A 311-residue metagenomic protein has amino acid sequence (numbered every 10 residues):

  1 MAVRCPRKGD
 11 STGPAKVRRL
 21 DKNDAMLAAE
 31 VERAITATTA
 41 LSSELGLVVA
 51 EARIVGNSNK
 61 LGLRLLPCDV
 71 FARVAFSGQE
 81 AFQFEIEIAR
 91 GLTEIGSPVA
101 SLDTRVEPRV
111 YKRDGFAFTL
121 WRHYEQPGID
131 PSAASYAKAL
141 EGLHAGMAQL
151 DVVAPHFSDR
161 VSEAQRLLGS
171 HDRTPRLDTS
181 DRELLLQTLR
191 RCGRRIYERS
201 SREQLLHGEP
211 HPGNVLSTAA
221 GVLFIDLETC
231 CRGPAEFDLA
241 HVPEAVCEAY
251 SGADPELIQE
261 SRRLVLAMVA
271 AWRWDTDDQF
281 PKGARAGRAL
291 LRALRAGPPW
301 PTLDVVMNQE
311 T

Functional and structural regions predicted by a protein language model:
G13-V49: Juxta-kinase regulatory segment immediately upstream of eukaryotic protein kinase catalytic domains
V31, I35, R73-D114, Q126-A145: A conserved alpha-helical element in kinase catalytic cores
L45-R64: ATP-binding glycine-rich phosphate-binding loop
F116-D130, R166-T174, A267-K282: A glycine-centered beta->alpha junction motif in the catalytic cores of kinase/phosphotransferase enzymes
E125-E183, E203: A cross-family kinase active-site recognition segment
L205, S217-R262: Active-site Asp-x-Gly
L205-H207, P212: Catalytic-loop of the protein kinase fold
E244, Y250-T311: Helix-rich C-terminal or lid/interface subdomains of diverse kinases
